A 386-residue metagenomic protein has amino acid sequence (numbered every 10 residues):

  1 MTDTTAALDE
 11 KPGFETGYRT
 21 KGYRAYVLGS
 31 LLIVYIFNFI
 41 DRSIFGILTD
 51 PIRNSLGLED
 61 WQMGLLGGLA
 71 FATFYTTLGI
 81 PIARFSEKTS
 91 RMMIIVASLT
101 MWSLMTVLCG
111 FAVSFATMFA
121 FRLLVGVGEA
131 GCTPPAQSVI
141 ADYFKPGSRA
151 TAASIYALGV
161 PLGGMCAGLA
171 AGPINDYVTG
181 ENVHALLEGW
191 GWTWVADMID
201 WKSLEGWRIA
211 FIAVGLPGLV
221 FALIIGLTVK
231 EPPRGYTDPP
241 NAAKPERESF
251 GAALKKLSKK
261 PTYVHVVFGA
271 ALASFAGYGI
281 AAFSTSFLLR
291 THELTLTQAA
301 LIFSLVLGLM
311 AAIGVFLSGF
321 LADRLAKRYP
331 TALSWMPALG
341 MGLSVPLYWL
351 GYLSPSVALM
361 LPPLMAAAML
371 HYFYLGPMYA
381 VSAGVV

Functional and structural regions predicted by a protein language model:
K11-K21, P232-V267, T291: Juxtamembrane intracellular "pre-TM" segments in multi-pass secondary transporters
F45-G46, K260-F316, H371-Y379: Extracytoplasmic gate region of multi-pass secondary transporters
L48-T77: Extracellular/periplasmic helix-loop-helix junction of adjacent transmembrane segments in MFS-like secondary
G57, S90, F111-T117, G128 (+2 more regions): Helix-breaking motifs and short loop linkers at transmembrane-helix boundaries and internal kinks in secondary membrane
G68-R84, L305-S318: Central cavity-lining transmembrane alpha-helices of secondary-active solute carriers, predominantly the Major
T77-A116: Conserved MFS/SLC helix-loop-helix module at the cytosolic interface between two early adjacent transmembrane helices
F121-G159: Cytoplasmic helix-loop-helix junction between adjacent transmembrane helices in 12-TM secondary transporters
Y156, V160-L227: Helix-loop-helix hairpin linking two adjacent transmembrane segments in secondary transporters
